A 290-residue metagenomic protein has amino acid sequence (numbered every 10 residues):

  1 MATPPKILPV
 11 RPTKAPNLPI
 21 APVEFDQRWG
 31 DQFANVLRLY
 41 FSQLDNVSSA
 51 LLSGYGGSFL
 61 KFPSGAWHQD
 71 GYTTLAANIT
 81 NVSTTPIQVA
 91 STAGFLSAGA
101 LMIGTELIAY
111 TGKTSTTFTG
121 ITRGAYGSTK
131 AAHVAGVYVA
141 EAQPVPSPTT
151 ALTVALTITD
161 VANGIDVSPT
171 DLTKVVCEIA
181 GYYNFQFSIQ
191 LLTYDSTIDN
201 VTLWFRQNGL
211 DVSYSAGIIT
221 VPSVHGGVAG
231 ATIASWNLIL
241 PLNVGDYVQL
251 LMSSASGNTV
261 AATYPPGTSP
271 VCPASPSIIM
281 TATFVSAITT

Functional and structural regions predicted by a protein language model:
A2-G71: N-terminal low-complexity, intrinsically disordered "leader/linker" segments enriched in small/polar and basic residues
T3-P5, G30, S53-G71, Q143-T290: Extracellular jelly-roll beta-sandwich "head" domains, especially the C-terminal globular C1q domain
A15, F118, K130, G136 (+2 more regions): Generic secondary-structure boundary/loop-capping signal
F25, T119-T122, A131, T159 (+1 more regions): Short, flexible coil/turn micro-motifs enriched in small/turn-prone residues
R28-V36, Y126-Y138, A274: Extracellular interaction modules
F62-A142: Autoprocessing Asn-cyclization modules and mimics
